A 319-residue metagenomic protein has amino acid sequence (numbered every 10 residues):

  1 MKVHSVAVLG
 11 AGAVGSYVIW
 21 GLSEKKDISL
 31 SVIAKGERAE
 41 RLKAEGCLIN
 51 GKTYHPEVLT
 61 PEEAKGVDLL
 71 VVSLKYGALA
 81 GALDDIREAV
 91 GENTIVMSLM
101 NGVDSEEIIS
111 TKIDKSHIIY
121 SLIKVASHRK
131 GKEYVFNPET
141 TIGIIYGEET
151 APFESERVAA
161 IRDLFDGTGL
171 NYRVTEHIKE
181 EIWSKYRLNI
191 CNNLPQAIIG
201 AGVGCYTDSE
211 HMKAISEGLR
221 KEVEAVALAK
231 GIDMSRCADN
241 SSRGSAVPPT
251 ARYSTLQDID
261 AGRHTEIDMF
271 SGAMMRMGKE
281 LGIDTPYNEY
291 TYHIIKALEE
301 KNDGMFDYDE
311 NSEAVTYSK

Functional and structural regions predicted by a protein language model:
M1-H55: NAD(P)+-binding Rossmann beta1-loop-alpha1 motif at the extreme N-terminus of oxidoreductases
K2, D166, E217-K319: NAD(P)-dependent Rossmann-like dehydrogenase/reductase catalytic/cofactor-binding core
W20-E24, D84-E88, T111, G272 (+1 more regions): Short, well-ordered alpha-helices that flank and scaffold nucleotide-derived cofactor binding pockets
G51-V135: Rossmann-like NAD(P)(H) cofactor-binding subdomain of soluble oxidoreductases
V90, V135-E148, I199-Y206, R252-A261: Helix-loop-beta segment of a Rossmann-like dinucleotide-binding subdomain
N101-E181, K185, C191: Rossmann-fold dinucleotide-binding core
N171-T175, A197-C205, D233-S235: Short, structured loop/turn "capping" segments at alpha-beta junctions
K179-T207, H211-E224, P249-T250: Active-site-proximal catalytic alpha-helix in oxidoreductases
